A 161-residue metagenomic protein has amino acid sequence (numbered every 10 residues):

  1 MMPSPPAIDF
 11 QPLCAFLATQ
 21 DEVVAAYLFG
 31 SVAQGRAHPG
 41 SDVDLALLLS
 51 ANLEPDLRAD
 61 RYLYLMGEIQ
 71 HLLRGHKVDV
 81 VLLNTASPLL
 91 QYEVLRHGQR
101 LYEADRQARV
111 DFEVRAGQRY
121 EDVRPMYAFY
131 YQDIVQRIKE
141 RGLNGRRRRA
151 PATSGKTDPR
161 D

Functional and structural regions predicted by a protein language model:
M1-A25, A33-G35, P39, N52-D161: Catalytic core of pol beta-like nucleotidyltransferases
S41-V43: Short, conserved active-site loops that position catalytic residues or coordinate cofactors/metal ions across diverse
A46-L48: Short hydrophobic/aromatic beta-strand micro-patches that form the beta-sheet surface supporting nucleotide- or nucleic
